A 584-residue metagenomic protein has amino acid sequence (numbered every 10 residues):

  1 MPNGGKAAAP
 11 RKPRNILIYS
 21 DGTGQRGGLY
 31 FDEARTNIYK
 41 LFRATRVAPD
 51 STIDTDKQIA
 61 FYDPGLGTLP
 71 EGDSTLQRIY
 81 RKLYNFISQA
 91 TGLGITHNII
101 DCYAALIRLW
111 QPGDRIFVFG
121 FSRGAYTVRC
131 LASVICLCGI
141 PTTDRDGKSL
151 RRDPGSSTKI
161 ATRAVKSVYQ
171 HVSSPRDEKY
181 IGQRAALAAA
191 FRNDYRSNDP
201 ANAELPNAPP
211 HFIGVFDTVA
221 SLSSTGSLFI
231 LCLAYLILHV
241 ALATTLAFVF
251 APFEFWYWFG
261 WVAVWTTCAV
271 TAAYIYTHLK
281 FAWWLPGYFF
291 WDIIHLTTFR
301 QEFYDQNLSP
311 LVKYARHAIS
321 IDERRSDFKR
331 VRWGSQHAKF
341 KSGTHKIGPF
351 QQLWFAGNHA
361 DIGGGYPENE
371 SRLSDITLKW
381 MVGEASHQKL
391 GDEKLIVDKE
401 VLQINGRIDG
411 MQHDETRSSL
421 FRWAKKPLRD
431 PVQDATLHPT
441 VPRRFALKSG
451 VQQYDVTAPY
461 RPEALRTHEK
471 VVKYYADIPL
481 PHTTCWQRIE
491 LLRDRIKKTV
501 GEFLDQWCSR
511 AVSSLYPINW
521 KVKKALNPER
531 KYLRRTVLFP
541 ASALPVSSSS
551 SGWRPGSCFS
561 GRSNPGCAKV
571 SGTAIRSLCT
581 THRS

Functional and structural regions predicted by a protein language model:
P2-S584: Active-site- or binding-pocket-proximal scaffold segments within functional domains
